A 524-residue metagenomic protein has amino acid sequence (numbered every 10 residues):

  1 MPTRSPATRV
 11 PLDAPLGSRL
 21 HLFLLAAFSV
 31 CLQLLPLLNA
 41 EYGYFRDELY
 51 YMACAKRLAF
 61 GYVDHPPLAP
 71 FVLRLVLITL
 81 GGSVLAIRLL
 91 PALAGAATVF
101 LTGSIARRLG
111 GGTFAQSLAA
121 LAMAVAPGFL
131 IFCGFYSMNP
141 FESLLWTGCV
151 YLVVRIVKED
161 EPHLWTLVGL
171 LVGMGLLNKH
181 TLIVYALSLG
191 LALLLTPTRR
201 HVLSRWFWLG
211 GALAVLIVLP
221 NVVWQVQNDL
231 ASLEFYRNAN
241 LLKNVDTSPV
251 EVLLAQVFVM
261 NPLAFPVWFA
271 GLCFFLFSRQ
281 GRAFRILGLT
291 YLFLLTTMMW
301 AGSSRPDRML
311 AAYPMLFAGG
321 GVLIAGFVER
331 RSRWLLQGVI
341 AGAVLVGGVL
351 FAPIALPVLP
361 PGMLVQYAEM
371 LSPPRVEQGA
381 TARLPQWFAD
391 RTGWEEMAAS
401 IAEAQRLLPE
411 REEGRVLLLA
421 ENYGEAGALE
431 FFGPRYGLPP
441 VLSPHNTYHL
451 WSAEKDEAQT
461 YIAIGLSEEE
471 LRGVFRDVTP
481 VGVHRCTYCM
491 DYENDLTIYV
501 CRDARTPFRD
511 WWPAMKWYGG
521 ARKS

Functional and structural regions predicted by a protein language model:
P2, L20-A27, T102-V125, L144: Transmembrane-helix signature of polytopic, membrane-embedded enzymes that assemble or transfer cell-envelope glycans
A26-S29, A119-P127, V172, L176 (+1 more regions): Short helix- or helix-capping micro-motifs that position conserved polar/aromatic residues at function-defining sites
R57, L164-K179, A214-V215, F293-M299: Membrane-interface alpha helices of multi-pass inner-membrane proteins
L89-G110, G148, L152: Transmembrane-helix motifs of polytopic, lipid-linked glycan transferases
R107, C149-W165, G271-Q280: Membrane-interface transmembrane helices that cradle and orient dolichyl/undecaprenyl
G128, G134-E142: Short acidic/glycine- and proline-prone juxtamembrane loop motifs at membrane-interface regions of multi-pass membrane
L152-G173, S204, W208, A212 (+1 more regions): Short hydrophobic alpha-helices at membrane interfaces in multi-pass membrane enzymes
I183-F284, G302, P353-P357: Transmembrane-lumen/periplasm boundary regions of multi-pass, lipid-linked membrane glycan transferases
